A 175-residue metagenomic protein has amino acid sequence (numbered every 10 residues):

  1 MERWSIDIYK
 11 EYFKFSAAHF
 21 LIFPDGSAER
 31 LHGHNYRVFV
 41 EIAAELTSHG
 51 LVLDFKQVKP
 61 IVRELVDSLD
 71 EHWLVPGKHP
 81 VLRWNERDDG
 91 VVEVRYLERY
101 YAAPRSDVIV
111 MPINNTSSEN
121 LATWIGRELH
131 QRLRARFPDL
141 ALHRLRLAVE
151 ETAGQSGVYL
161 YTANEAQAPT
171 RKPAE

Functional and structural regions predicted by a protein language model:
M1-E175: Charge-rich, low-complexity N-terminal segments
